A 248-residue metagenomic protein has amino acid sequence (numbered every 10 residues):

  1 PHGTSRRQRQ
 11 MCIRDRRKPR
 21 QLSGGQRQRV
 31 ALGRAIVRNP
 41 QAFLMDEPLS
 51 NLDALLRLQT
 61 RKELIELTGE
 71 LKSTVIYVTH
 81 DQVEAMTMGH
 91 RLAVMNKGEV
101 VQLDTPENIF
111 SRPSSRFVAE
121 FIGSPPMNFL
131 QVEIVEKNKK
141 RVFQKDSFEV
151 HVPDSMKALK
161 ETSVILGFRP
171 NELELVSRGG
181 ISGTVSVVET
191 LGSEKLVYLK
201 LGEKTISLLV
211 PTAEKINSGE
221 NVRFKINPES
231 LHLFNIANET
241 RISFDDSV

Functional and structural regions predicted by a protein language model:
P1-R9, I13: Single conserved hydrophobic/aromatic residue that forms the stacking wall/gate of nucleotide- or nucleobase-binding
K18-L22, Q26: Conserved ABC ATPase signature
N39: Conserved catalytic motifs of ABC-family nucleotide-binding domains
F43-E47: Catalytic Walker B motif of ABC-type/P-loop ATPase nucleotide-binding domains
R91, L103: Short, glycine/charged-rich "phosphate-handling" switch motifs in NTP-dependent and phosphotransfer domains
P125, F129, K137-V248: Non-catalytic connector elements of ABC transporters
